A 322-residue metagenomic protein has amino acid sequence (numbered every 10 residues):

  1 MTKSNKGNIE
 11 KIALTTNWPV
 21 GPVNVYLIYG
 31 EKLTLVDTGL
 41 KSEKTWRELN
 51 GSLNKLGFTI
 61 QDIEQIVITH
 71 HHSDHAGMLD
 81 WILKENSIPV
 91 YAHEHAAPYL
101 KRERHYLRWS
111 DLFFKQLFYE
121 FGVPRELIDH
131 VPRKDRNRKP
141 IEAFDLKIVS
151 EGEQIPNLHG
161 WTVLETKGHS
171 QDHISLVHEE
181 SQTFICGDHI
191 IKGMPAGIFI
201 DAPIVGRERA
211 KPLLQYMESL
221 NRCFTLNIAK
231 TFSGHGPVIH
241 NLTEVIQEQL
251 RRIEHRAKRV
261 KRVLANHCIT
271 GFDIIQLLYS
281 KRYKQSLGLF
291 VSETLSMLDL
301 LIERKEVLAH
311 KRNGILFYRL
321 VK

Functional and structural regions predicted by a protein language model:
T2-E10, N24-K32, G51, Q61-E64 (+10 more regions): A structural signal for the main folded, soluble domain(s) of proteins
T2-L56, L176-K192: Conserved beta-strand hairpin/beta-sheet module of binuclear metal-dependent hydrolase folds, prominently
W18-V20, V149, K167-S170: A short catalytic or substrate-binding loop motif that flags glycine-/basic-rich loops and adjacent residues that bind
G21, K44-T45, N54-Q154: Active-site HxH/HxHxD metal-binding segment of metal-dependent hydrolases
I28, D37, H70, H93 (+8 more regions): Divalent metal-coordination and catalytic microenvironments
T34-V36, V67, V90, T183-I185 (+1 more regions): Residue-level marker for buried hydrophobic side chains located in beta-strands that build the well-ordered beta-sheet
K41-S42, D135-R138, G160-R251, A257: Metallo-beta-lactamase
K258-K322: C-terminal regulatory/interaction regions
